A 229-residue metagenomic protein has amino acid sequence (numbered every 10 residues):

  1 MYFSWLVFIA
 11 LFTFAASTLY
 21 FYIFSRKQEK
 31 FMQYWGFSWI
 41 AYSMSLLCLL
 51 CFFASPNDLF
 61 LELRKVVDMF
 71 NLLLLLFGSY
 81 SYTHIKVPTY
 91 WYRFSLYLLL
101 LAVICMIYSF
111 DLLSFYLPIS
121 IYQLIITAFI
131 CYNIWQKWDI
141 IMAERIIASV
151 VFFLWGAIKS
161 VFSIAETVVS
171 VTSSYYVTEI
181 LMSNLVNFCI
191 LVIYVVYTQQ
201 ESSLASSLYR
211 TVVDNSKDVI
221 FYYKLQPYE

Functional and structural regions predicted by a protein language model:
Y2-Y80, Y92-I107, A148-T167, S183: Hydrophobic alpha-helical transmembrane segments of multi-pass membrane proteins
S17-F21, F77, Q123-I146, S160-S163 (+1 more regions): Alpha-helical transmembrane segments in multipass membrane proteins, preferentially the mid-helix core
R26-E29, S81-Y90, W138-A143: Membrane-helix interface "capping/anchor" motifs
I40, W135-W138, I164-V171, E179-S206: Juxtamembrane or sensor-core-proximal signal-transducing alpha helices that couple sensory domains to cytosolic
A54-S55, Y82-K86, F110, T167-V168 (+2 more regions): Membrane-interface elements of multi-pass transporters and channels
D58-V66, S114-Y122, V171-E179: Non-cytosolic membrane-interface motifs at loop->transmembrane helix junctions
F70-L73, Y82-Y132: Membrane-proximal helix-loop-helix units in multi-pass membrane proteins
L204-E229: PAS/LOV and related PAS-like sensory modules
